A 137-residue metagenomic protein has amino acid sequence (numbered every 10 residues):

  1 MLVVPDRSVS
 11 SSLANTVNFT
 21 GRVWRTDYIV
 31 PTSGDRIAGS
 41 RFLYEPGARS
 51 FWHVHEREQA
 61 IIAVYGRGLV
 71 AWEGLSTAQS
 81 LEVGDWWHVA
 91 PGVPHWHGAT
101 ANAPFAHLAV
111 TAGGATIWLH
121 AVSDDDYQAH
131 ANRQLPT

Functional and structural regions predicted by a protein language model:
M1-I37, I117-T137: A short, N-terminal "cap"/entry segment at the start of jelly-roll beta-barrel domains of the cupin/DSBH fold
W24-D27, A38-H55, P91: Conserved short histidine dyad/triad with adjacent acidic residue
S33-G34, L75, N102-A103: Short strand-connecting beta-turns/loops that link adjacent beta-strands
G39, A60, H88, N102-A121: A short hydrophobic beta-strand segment most commonly corresponding to one strand of the jelly-roll/cupin
Y44-G47, W72, L81-N102, V110-A112: Conserved metal-binding segment of the jelly-roll/cupin
V54, E58-V83, V93: A short beta-strand-loop-beta hairpin characteristic of the jelly-roll/cupin
